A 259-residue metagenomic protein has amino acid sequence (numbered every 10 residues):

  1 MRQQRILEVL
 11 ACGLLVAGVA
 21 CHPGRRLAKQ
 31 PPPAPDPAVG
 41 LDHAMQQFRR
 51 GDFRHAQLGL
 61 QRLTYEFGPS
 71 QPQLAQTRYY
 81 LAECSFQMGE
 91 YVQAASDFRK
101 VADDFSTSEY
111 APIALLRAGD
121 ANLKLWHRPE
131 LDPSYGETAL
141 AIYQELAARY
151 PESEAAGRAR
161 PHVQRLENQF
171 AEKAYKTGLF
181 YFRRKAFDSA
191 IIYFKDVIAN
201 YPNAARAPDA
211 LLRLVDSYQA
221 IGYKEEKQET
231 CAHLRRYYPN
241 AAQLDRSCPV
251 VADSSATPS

Functional and structural regions predicted by a protein language model:
M1-P23: Sec-dependent bacterial lipoprotein signal peptides
R2, A20-S259: Acidic, polar-rich low-complexity tracts and alpha-helical solenoid repeat scaffolds
